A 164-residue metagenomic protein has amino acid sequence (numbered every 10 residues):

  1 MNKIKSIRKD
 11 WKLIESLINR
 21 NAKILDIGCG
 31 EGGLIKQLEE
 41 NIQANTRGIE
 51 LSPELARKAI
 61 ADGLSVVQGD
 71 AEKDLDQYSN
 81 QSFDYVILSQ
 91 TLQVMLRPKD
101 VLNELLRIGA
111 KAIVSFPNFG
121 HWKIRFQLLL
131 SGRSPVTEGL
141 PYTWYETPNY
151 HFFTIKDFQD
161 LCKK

Functional and structural regions predicted by a protein language model:
K5-N21: Conserved alpha-helix/loop element of class I SAM-dependent methyltransferases that forms part of the SAM/SAH-binding
R20, Q81-S82, I108: Alpha-helix C-terminal capping/helix-to-coil transition sites in glycosyltransferase folds
G28-G30: Class I SAM-dependent methyltransferase "Motif I" SAM/SAH-binding loop
G33, Q37-D74: Class I SAM-dependent methyltransferase SAM/SAH-binding core
Q77-Y85: A short acidic, Gly/Pro-enriched loop at the edge of an enzyme's catalytic core that lines a small-molecule cofactor
Y85-R97: A short SAM/SAH-binding and catalytic strip from SAM-dependent methyltransferases
K99-R107, K111-K164: S-adenosyl-L-methionine-dependent methyltransferase catalytic module, highlighting the catalytic core
